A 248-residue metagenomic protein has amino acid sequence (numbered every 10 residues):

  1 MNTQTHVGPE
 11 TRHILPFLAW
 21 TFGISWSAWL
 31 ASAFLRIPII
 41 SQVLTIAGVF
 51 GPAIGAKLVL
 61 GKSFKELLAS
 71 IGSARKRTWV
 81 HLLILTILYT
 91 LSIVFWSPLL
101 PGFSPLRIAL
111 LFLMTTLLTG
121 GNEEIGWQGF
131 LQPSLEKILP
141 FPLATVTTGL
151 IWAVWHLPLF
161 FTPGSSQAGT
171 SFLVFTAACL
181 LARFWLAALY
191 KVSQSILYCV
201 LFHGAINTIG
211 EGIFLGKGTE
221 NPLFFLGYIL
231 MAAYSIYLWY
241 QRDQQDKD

Functional and structural regions predicted by a protein language model:
M1-E10: Short, Lys/Arg-rich, polar N-terminal cytosolic tail immediately upstream of the first transmembrane signal-anchor
I14-G61, R77-I87, L106-T115, E220-L230: Alpha-helical transmembrane segments in multi-pass membrane proteins
F22, F50, I87, A109 (+8 more regions): Residue-level signature of the transmembrane alpha-helical core of multi-pass small-molecule transporters
F22-L30, I87-W96, L150-L159, H203-I213: Aromatic-anchored segments of alpha-helical transmembrane domains
I37-S41, F64-I138, G164-S171, F175 (+1 more regions): Juxtamembrane helix-loop-helix connectors linking adjacent transmembrane helices in multi-pass membrane enzymes
K62-K65, I236-D248: Membrane-interface capping segments at transmembrane-helix boundaries
N122-G149, K191-Y198: Membrane-interface helix/loop boundary segments of multi-pass membrane proteins
T170-Y228: Functionally important transmembrane alpha-helices
